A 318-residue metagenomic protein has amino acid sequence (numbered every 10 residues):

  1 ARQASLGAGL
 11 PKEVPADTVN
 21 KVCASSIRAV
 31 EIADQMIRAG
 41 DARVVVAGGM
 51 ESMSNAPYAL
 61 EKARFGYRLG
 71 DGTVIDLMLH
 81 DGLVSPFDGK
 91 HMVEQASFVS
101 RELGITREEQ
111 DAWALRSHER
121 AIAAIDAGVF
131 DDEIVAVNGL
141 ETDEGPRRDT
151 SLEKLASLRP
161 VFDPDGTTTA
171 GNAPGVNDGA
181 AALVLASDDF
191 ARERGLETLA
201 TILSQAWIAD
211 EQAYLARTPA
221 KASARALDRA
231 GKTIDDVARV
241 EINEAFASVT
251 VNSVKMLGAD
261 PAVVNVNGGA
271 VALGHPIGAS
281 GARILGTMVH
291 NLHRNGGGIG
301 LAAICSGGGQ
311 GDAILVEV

Functional and structural regions predicted by a protein language model:
A1-R43, F87-M92, D149-G175, M256-R283 (+2 more regions): Conserved catalytic cysteine-centered active-site region of acyl-thioester-dependent Claisen-condensing enzymes
P15-N20, V45-M50, E109-R116, I134-N138 (+4 more regions): Beta-strand segments within the central parallel beta-sheet cores of soluble alpha/beta enzyme folds
K21-E51, S100-V129, A182-D189, V254 (+2 more regions): Active-site-proximal alpha-helical scaffold in enzymes
R38, V44-F98: Flexible glycine-/small-residue-enriched beta->alpha junction loops that bind anionic phosphate/pyrophosphate groups
N55-K62, A213-L215, P276-I277, G311-V316: Short acidic, glycine/serine/threonine-rich loops at helix termini
E94-S97, E133, L203-A272: Active-site pocket-lining segment
R101, E153-R217, K221-A230, G286-T287 (+2 more regions): Condensing-enzyme catalytic core mediating Claisen C-C bond formation in acyl metabolism
E109-E193, M256, P261-V263: N-terminal extracellular/periplasmic Venus flytrap/periplasmic-binding protein-like
